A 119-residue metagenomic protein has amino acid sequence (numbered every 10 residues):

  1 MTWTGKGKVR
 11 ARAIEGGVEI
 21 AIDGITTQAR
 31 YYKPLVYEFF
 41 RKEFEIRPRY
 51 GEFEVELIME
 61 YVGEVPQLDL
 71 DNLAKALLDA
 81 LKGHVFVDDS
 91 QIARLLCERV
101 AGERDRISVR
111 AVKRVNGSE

Functional and structural regions predicted by a protein language model:
M1-E119: Acidic, proline/glycine-enriched N-terminal capping motif
